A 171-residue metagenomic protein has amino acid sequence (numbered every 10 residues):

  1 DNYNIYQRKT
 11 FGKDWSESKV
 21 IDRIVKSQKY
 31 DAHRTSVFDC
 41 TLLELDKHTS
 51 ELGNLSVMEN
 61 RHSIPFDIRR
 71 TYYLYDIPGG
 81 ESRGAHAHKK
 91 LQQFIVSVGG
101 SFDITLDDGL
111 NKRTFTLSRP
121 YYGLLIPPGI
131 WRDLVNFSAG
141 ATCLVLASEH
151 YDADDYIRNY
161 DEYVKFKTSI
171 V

Functional and structural regions predicted by a protein language model:
D1-N2: Substrate-binding strand-loop-helix patch in Rossmann-like NAD(P)-dependent oxidoreductase/epimerase domains
I5: A SAM-dependent methyltransferase catalytic signature shared across enzymes that methylate proteins
G12-Y122, A139-V145, Y151-V171: Non-catalytic, conserved peripheral segments adjacent to functional cores
R119-L125, G129-N136: Well-ordered alpha/beta subsegment
